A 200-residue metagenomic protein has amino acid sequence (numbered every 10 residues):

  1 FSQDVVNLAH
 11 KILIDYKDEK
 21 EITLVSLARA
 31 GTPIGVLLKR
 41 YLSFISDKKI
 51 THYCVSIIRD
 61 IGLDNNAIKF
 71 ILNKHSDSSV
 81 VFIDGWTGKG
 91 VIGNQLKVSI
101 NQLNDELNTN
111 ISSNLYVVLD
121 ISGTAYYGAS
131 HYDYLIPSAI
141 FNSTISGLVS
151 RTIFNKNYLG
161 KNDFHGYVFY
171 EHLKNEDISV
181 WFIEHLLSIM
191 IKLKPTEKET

Functional and structural regions predicted by a protein language model:
F1-I22, S43, D47-T200: Long, low-complexity, Lys/Arg-enriched
G31-T32, K89: Alpha-helix N-cap/helix-start and coil->helix boundary motif
T32-Y41: Contiguous, well-ordered alpha-helical segments that form the cores/surfaces of helical PPI scaffolds
